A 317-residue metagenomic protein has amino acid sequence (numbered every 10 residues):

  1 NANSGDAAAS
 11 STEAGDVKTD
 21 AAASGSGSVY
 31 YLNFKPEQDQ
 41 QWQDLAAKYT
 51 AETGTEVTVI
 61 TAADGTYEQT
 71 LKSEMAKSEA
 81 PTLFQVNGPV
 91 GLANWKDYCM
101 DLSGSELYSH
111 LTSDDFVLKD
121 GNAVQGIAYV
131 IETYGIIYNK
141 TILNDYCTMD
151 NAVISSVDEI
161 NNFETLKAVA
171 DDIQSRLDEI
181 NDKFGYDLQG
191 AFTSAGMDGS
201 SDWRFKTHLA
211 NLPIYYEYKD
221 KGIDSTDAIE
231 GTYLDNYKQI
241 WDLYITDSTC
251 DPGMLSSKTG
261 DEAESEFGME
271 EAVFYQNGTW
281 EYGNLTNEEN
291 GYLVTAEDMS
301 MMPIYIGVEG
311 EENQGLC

Functional and structural regions predicted by a protein language model:
N1-V29, A51-E52, E106: Short, low-complexity disordered leader/linker segments with a strong preference for bacterial N-terminal type II
N3, D16, G121-Y129, Y134 (+2 more regions): Extracytoplasmic/periplasmic solute-binding protein
G15-D20, V86-N144, F184-D187, R204 (+2 more regions): Hinge/lid segment of periplasmic solute-binding proteins
A22-D44, E132, G199: Extracytoplasmic "Venus flytrap"
K48-D114, G126, T141-A152, S265-E266 (+2 more regions): Extracytoplasmic "Venus flytrap"/periplasmic binding protein-like
A51-E52, E56, K77, N290-C317: Extracytoplasmic/periplasmic substrate-recognition and gating elements
T61-T70, N161-T165, M254-M269: Short helix-initiation/N-cap motifs at beta->coil->alpha
A170-D171, Y216-S257, S300, I304: Glycine-centered hinge/linker elements that transmit conformational signals in sensory and ligand-binding systems
